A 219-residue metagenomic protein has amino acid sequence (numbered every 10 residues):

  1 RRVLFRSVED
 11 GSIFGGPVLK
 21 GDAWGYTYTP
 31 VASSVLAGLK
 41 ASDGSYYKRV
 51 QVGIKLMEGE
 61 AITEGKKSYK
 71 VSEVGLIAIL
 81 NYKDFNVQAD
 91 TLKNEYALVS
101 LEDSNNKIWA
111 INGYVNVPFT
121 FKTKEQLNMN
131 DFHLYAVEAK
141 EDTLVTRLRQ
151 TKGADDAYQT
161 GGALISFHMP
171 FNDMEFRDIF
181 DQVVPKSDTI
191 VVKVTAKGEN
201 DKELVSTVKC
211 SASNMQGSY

Functional and structural regions predicted by a protein language model:
V3-L4: Short, small-residue-biased leader/transition segments that mark boundaries at the very start of proteins
D22-D43: Beta-strand/loop nucleic-acid-binding surfaces
G38-S68, K193: Flexible glycine-rich surface loops and low-complexity tracts that mediate binding to linear polymers
D43-Y46, A154-K197: Short, solvent-exposed, Trp/other aromatic-anchored flexible loops in extracytoplasmic proteins
G59-K122: Surface-exposed beta-loop interaction hotspot
V99-G161: Short helix-loop boundary/capping segments
G198-Y219: Short beta-strand elements
